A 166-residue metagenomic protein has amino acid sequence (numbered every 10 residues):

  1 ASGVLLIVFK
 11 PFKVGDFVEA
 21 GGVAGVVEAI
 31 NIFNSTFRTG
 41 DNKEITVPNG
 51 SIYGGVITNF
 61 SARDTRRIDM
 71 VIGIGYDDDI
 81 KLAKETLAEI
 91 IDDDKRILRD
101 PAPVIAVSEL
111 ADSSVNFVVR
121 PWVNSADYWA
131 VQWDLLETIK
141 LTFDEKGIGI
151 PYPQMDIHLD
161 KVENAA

Functional and structural regions predicted by a protein language model:
L5-D100, E109, V115: Soluble accessory domains appended to multi-pass membrane transport proteins
F60, I74, D78, A88 (+1 more regions): Solvent-exposed, non-transmembrane regulatory segments of membrane-associated proteins
